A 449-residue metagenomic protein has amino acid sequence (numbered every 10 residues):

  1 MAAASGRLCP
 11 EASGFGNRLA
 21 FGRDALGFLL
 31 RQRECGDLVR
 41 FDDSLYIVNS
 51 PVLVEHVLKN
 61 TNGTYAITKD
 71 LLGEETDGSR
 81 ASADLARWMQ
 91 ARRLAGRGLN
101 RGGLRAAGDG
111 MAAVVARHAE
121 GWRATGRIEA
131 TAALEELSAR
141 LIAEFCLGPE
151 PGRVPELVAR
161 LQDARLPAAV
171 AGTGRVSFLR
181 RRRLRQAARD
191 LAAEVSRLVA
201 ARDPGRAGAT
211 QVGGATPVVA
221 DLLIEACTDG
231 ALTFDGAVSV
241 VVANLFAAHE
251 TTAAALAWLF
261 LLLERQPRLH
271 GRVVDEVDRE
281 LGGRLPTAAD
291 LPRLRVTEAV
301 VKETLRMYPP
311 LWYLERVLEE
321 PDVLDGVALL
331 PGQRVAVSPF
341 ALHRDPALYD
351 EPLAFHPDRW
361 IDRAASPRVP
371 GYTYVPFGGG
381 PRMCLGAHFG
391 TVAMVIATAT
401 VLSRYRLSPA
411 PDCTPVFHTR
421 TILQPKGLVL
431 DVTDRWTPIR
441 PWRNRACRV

Functional and structural regions predicted by a protein language model:
A2-L26, D43-S44, V52-E55, T68-A201 (+3 more regions): Cytochrome P450 catalytic-domain helical core, especially the substrate-recognition surface and oxygen-activation
S5-E11, Q211-V218, L262-L311, L330-Q333 (+4 more regions): Cytochrome P450 I-helix active-site segment
S13, N100, A188-A255, H270 (+1 more regions): Conserved cytochrome P450 catalytic core segment spanning the I/J/K helices
F15-E34, R284-D325: Conserved cytochrome P450 K-helix E-x-x-R motif and the immediately C-terminal K′/meander segment
S50-N62: Short active-site loop/helix that positions an aromatic residue
V115, R160-L161, D278-R279, M383 (+1 more regions): Cytochrome P450 proximal C-terminal region
T251-E276, A387-Y405: Cytochrome P450 catalytic-core helices
V337-A365, A446-C447: Conserved cytochrome P450 K-helix/beta-meander segment immediately N-terminal to the heme-binding cysteine loop
